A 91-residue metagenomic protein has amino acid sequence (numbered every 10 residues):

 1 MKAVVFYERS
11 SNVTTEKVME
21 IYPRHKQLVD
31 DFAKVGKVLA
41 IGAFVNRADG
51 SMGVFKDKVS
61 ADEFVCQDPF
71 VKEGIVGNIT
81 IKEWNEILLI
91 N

Functional and structural regions predicted by a protein language model:
M1-N91: Conserved, structured core segments of small domains
